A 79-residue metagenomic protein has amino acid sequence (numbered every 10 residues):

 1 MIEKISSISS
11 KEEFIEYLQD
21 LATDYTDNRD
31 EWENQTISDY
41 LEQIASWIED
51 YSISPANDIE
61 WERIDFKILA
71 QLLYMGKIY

Functional and structural regions predicted by a protein language model:
I2-D30: N-terminal acidic leader/helix
K4-S7, S52, Y79: Intrinsically disordered, low-complexity Ser/Thr/Pro-rich tracts
F14, L21, Y40, I44-W47 (+1 more regions): Amphipathic alpha-helices that form helix-helix packing interfaces
D20, D24-D27, S46-S54, L72-M75: Amphipathic alpha-helical interaction surfaces
D30-R63: Amphipathic protein-protein interaction modules
S54-Y79: Short, compact, well-ordered microdomains
